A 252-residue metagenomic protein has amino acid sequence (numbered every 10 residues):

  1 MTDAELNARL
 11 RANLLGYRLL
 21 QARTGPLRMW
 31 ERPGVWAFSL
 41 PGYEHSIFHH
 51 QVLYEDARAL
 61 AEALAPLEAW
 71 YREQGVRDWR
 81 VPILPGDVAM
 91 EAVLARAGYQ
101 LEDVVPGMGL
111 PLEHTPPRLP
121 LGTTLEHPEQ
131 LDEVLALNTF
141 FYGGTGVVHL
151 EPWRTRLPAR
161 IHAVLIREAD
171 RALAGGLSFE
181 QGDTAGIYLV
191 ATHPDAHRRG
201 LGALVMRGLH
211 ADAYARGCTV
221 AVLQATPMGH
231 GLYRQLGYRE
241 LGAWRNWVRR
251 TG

Functional and structural regions predicted by a protein language model:
M1-R72: N-terminal charged segments
R28-G34, A92-Q100, R160-G176: Conserved beta-hairpin
L40-H50, E102, F179-Y188, H197: A conserved beta-turn-beta hairpin within the catalytic core of GNAT-like acetyltransferases that forms part
D56-L131, W247-R249: Acyl-donor-binding surface of acyltransferase catalytic domains
L60-A69, L189-P194, R198-A215, Q235: Conserved acetyl-CoA-binding loop-helix of GNAT-fold acetyltransferases
Q74-L84, A213-A225: Conserved GNAT acetyl-CoA-binding A-motif
D87-L101, A203, P227-W244: Conserved active-site alpha-helix within GNAT-family acetyltransferase domains
T145-H193: A conserved beta-strand-loop-helix scaffold within acyl/acetyltransferase catalytic domains
